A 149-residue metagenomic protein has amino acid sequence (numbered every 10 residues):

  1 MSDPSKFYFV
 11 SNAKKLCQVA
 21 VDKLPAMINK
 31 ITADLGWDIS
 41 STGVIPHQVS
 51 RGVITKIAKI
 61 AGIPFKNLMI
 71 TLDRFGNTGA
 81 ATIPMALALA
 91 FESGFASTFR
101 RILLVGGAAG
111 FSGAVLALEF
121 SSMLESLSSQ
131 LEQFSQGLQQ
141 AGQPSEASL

Functional and structural regions predicted by a protein language model:
M1-L72, M123-L149: Hydrophobic pocket-lining "lid/loop/helix" segments that shape and contact the acyl-thioester
L16-Q18, R74-N77, L89-F91: N-terminal start-of-chain detector that recognizes signal peptides and the immediate post-cleavage beginning
K23, M27, T82, A86-L89: Well-ordered alpha-helical segments embedded in enzymatic catalytic cores
S50-G52, F75, A109-F111: Short Gly/Pro-enriched loop/turn and capping motifs at secondary-structure junctions
T71-I83: Active-site-adjacent helical/loop segments in soluble small-molecule enzymes
P84-L149: Conserved beta-strand-centric core segments of catalytic alpha/beta enzyme folds
